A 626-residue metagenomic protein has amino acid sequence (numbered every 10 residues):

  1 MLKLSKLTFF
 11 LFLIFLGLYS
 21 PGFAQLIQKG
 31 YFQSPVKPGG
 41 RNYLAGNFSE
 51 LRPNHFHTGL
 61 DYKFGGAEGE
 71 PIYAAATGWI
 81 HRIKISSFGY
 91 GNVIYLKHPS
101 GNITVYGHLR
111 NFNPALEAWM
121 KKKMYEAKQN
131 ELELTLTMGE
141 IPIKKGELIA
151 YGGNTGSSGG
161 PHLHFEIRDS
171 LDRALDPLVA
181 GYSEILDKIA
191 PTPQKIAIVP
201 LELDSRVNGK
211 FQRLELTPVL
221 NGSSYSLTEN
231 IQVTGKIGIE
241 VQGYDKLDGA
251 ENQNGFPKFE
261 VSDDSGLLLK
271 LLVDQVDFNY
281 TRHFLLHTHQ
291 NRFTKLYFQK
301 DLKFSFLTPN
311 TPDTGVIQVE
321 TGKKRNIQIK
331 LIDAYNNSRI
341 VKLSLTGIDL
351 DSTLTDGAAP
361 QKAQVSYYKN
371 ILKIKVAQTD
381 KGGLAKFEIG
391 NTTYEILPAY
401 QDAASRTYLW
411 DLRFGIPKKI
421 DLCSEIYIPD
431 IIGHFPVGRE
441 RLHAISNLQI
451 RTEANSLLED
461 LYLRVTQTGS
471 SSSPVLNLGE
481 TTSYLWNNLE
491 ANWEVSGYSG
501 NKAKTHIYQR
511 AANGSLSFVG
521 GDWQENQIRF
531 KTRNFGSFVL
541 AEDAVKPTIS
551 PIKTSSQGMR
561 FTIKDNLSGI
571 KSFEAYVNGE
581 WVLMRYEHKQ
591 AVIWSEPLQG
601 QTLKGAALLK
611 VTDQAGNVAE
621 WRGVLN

Functional and structural regions predicted by a protein language model:
G22-I103, R110-A115, N130-G139, K144-K145 (+4 more regions): Surface-exposed, glycine-biased beta-strand/turn segments
P71, T217-V261, S366-K375, S483-A491 (+2 more regions): Contiguous beta-strand segments within globular domains
I103-M138, R206, T217-S226, G255 (+3 more regions): Exoplasmic/lumenal beta-rich domain surfaces
K188-I196, S205, T353, A544-T548 (+1 more regions): Proline-centered linker/hinge motifs at extracellular inter-domain junctions
Q318-K323, L409-K419, T532-N534, P597-K604: Surface-exposed, short loops/turns at beta-strand junctions within beta-sandwich domains
F414-L422, Q527-K546: C-terminal beta-strand-rich structural cap/linker in extracellular carbohydrate-active enzymes
H434-G438, E459-H506: Proteolytic processing hotspots in large secreted/extracellular or virion-associated proteins and select intracellular
